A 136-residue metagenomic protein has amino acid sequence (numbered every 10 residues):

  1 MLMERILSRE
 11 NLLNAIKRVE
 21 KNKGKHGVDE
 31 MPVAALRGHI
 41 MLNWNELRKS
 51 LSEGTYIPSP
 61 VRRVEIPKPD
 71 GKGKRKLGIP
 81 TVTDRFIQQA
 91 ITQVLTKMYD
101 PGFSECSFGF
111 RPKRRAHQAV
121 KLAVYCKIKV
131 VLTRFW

Functional and structural regions predicted by a protein language model:
M1-E53: Surface-exposed loop/turn segments and immediately adjacent short secondary-structure elements within folded domains
I16-E20, N45, T92-D100, V124 (+1 more regions): Amphipathic, well-packed alpha-helical segments that form the structural scaffold of globular domains
K25-P32, G78, H117-W136: Conserved catalytic palm subdomain of right-hand nucleotidyl-transferase polymerases, strongest for RNA-directed enzymes
D29, W44, I87-Q88, T92 (+1 more regions): Hydrophobic face of alpha-helices
A35, Y56, I79-V82, G109-R114: Conserved, non-catalytic sequence blocks in retroelement Pol enzymes and Pol-derived host proteins
I40, I57-S59, V64: Extended, charge-enriched "interface" segments that sit outside catalytic cores
I66-P67, G73: Alpha-helical transmembrane segments and immediately membrane-proximal extracytoplasmic
K74-F103: Conserved pre-motif C helix in the palm subdomain of viral-like polymerases
